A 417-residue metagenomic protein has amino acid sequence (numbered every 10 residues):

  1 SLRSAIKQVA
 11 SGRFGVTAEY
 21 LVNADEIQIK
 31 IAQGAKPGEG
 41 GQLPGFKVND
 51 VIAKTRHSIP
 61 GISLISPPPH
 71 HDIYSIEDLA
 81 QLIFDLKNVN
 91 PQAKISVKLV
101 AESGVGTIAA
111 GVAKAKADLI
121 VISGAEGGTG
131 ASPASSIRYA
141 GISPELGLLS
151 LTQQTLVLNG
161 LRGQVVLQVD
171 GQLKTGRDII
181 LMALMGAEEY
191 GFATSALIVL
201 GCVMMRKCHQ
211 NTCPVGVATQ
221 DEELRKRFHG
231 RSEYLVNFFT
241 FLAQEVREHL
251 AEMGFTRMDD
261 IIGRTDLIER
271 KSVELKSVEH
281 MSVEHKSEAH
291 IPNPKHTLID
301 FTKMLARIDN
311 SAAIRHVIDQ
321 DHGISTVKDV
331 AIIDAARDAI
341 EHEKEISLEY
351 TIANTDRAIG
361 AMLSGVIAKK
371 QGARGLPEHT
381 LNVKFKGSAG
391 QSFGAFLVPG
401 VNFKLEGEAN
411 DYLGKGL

Functional and structural regions predicted by a protein language model:
S1, H70-K226, D356, G360-A361 (+4 more regions): Glycine-rich phosphate/ribose-binding loops and adjacent secondary-structure elements that form binding surfaces
S1-D85, V89-S96, A101-V112: Active-site-facing alpha/beta catalytic cores
S1-V16, V22, F46-K47, K98 (+5 more regions): Terminal amphipathic helices with adjacent charged low-complexity linkers/tails
G12, L82, L86-V89, A115 (+11 more regions): Change "in soluble alpha/beta enzymes" to "in soluble alpha/beta proteins
T17, L21-P60, G186-V273, E288 (+2 more regions): Mobile "lid/hinge" segments at catalytic clefts and subdomain interfaces of large enzymes
S63-H70, S135-S136, K226-G230, S347 (+1 more regions): Short coil/turn segments at secondary-structure junctions
P294-L417: Charge-rich, low-hydrophobicity low-complexity segments
